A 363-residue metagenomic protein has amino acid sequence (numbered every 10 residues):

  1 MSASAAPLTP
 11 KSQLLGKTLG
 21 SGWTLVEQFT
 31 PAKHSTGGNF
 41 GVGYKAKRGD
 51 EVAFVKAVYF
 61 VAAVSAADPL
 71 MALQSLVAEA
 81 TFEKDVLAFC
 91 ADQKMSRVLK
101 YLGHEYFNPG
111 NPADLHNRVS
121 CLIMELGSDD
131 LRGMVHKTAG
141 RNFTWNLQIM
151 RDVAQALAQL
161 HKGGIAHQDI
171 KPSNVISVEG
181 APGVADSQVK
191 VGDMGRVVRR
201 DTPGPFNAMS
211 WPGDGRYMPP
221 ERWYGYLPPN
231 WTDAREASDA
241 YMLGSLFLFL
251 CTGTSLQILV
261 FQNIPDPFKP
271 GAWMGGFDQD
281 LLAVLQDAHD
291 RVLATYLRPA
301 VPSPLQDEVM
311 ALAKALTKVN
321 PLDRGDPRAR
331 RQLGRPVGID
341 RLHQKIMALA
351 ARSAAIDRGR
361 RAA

Functional and structural regions predicted by a protein language model:
M1-K33: Juxta-kinase regulatory segment immediately upstream of eukaryotic protein kinase catalytic domains
V42-F89: ATP-binding glycine-rich loop module of kinase domains
K100-S120: Short beta-strand micro-motifs within the conserved protein kinase catalytic domain, predominantly in the N-lobe
L131-R141: AlphaC helix of the protein kinase catalytic domain
I149-M150: Activation segment signature within eukaryotic-like protein kinase domains
H161-E179: Catalytic-loop of the protein kinase fold
S173-R216: Activation segment/activation loop of eukaryotic-type protein kinase catalytic domains
Y226, N230-S238, S245-A300: Conserved C-lobe activation region of Hanks-type protein kinase-like domains
